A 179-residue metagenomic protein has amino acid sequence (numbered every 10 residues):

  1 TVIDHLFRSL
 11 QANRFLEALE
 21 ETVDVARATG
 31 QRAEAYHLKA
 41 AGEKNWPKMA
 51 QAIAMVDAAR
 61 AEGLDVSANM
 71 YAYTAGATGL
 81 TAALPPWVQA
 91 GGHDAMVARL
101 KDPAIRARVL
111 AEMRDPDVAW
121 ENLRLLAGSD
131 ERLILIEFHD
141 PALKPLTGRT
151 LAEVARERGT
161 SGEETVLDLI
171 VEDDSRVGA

Functional and structural regions predicted by a protein language model:
T1-L6: Extended, charged catalytic domains and RNA/DNA-binding interfaces, predominantly in divalent-metal-using enzymes
F7-R32, Y36-A179: Active-site neighborhoods of metal-dependent hydrolases
